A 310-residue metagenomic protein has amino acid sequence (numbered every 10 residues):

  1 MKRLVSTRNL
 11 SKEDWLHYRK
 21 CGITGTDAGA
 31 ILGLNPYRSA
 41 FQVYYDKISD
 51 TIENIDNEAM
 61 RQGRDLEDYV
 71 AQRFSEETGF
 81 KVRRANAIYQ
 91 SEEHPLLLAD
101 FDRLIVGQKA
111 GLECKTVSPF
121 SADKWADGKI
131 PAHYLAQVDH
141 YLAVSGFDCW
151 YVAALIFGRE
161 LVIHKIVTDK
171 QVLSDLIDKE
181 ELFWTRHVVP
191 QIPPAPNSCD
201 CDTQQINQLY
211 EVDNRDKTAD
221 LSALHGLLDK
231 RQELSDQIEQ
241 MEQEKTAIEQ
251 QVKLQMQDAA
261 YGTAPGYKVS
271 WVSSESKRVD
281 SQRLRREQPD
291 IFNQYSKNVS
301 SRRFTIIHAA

Functional and structural regions predicted by a protein language model:
M1-A310: Accessory terminal regions of nucleic-acid processing enzymes
